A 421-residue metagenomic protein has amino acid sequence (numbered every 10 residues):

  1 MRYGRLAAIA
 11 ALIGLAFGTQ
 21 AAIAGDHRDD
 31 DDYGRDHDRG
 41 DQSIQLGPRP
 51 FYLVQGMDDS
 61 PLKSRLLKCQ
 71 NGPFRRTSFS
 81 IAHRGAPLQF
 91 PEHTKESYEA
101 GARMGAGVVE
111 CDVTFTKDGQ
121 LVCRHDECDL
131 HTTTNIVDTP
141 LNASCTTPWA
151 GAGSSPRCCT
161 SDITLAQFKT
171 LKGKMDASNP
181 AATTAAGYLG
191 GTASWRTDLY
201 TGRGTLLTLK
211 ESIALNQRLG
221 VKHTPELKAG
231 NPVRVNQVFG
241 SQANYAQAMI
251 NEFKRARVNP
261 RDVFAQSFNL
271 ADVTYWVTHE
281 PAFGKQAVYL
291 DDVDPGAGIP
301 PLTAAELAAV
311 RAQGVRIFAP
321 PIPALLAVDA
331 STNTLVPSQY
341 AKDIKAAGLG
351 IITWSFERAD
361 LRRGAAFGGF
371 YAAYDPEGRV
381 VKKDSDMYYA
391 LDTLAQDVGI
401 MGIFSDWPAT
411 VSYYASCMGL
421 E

Functional and structural regions predicted by a protein language model:
M1-A8: Bacterial N-terminal signal peptides that target proteins for export
I9-G18: Bacterial N-terminal signal peptides
I23-E421: Phosphate-group recognition and catalysis centered on beta-loop-alpha active-site segments
